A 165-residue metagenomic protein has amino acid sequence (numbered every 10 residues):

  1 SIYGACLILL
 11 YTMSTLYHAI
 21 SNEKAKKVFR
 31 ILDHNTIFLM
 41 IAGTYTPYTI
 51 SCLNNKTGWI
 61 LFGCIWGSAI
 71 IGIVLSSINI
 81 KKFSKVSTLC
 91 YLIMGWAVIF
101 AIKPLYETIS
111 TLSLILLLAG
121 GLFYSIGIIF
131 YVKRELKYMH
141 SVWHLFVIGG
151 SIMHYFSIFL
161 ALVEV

Functional and structural regions predicted by a protein language model:
S1-V165: Multi-pass alpha-helical transmembrane bundles in non-GPCR membrane proteins that perform intramembrane catalysis
